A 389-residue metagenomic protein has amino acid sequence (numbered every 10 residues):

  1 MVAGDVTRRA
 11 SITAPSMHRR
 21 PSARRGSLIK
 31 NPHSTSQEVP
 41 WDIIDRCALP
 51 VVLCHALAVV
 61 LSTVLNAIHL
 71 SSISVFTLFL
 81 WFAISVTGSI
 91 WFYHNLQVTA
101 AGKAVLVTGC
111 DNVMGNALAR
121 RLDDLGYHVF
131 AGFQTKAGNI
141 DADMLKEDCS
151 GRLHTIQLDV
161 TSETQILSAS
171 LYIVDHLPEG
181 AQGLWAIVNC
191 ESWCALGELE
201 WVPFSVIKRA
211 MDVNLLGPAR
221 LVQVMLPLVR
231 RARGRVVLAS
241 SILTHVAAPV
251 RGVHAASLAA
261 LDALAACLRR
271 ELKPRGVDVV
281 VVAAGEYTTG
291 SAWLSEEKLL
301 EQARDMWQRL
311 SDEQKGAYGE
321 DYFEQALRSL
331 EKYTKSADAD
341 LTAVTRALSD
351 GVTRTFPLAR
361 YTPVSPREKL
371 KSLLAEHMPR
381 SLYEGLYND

Functional and structural regions predicted by a protein language model:
G88-Q134: Canonical Rossmann dinucleotide-binding motif of NAD(H)/NADP(H)-dependent dehydrogenases/reductases, specifically
D148-T164: Rossmann-fold cofactor-recognition segment
S168, Y172-D175, G197-W201, S205-D212: Active-site Tyr-X3-Lys motif and surrounding loop/helix of classical short-chain dehydrogenase/reductase
C190-A195: Conserved NAD(P)H cofactor-binding loop of Rossmann-fold oxidoreductase domains
V222-Q223: A short, exposed helix-loop element centered on a Lys and neighboring polar residues
R235-A260, A266, R270-K273, G285-D312: Catalytic loop of short-chain dehydrogenase/reductase
P274-L358: SDR active-site lid
